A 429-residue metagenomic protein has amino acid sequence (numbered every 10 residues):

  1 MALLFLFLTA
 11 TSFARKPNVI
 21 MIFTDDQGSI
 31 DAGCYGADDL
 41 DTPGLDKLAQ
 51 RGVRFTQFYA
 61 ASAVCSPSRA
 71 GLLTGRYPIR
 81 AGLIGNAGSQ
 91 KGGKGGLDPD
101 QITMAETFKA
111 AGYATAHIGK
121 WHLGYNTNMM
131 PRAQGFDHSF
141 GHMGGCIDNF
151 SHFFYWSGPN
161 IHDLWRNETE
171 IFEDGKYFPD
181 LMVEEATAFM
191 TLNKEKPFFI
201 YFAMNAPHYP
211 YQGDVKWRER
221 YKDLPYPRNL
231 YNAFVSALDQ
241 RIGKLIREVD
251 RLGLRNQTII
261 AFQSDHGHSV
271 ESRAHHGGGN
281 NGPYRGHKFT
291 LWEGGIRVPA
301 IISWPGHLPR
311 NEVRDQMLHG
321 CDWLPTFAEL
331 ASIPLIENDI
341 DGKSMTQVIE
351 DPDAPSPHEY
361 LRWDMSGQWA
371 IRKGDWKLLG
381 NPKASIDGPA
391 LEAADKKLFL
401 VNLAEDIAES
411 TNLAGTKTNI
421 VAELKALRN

Functional and structural regions predicted by a protein language model:
M1-T9: Bacterial N-terminal signal peptides
T11-F399, E405-L427: Formylglycine-dependent sulfatase
